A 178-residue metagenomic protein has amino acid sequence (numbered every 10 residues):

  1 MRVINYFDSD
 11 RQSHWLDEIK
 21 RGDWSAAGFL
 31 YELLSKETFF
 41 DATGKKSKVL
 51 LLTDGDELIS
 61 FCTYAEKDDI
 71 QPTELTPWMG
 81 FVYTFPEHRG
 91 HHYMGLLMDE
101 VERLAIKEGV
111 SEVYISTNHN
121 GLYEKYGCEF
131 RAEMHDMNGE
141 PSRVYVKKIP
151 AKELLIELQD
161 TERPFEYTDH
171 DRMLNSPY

Functional and structural regions predicted by a protein language model:
M1-L34, K152-Y167, P177-Y178: Short amphipathic alpha-helix that is part of the acyltransferase structural core
D23-T53: Active-site rim helix/loop that mediates acceptor-substrate recognition in acyltransferases
V49-L51, E57-K67, W78, Y83: Conserved beta-strand in the GNAT
T53-G55, K147-K148: Active-site beta-strand termini and strand-to-loop segments that position acidic
D68, P72-T76, F81, H91-Y93: Helix-adjacent hinge/juxtasegments
F81-T84, G90-R103, I115: Conserved acetyl-CoA-binding loop-helix of GNAT-fold acetyltransferases
M94-M98, D136-S142, Y178: Short glycine/proline-centered loop/turn elements that form peptide/ligand docking sites
K107, S111, T117-P141: Conserved active-site alpha-helix within GNAT-family acetyltransferase domains
